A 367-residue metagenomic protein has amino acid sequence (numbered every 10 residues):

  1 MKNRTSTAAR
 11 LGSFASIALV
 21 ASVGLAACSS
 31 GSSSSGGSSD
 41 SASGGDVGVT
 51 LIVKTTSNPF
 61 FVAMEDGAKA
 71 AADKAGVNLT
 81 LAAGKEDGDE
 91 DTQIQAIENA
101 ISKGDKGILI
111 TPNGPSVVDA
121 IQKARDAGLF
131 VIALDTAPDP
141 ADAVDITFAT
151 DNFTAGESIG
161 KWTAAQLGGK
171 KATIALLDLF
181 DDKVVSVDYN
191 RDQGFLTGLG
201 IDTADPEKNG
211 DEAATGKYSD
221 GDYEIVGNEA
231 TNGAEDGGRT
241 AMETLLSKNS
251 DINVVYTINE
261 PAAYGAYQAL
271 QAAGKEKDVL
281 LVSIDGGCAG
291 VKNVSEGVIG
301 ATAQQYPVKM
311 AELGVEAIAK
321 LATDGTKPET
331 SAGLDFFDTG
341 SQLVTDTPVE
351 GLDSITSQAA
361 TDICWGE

Functional and structural regions predicted by a protein language model:
K2-R10, A27-E367: A residue-level marker of the well-folded mature domains of exported/periplasmic proteins
A9-L19: Sec-dependent signal peptide hydrophobic core
V20-L25: Bacterial Sec-type N-terminal signal peptides, specifically the leucine/valine-rich hydrophobic h-region
